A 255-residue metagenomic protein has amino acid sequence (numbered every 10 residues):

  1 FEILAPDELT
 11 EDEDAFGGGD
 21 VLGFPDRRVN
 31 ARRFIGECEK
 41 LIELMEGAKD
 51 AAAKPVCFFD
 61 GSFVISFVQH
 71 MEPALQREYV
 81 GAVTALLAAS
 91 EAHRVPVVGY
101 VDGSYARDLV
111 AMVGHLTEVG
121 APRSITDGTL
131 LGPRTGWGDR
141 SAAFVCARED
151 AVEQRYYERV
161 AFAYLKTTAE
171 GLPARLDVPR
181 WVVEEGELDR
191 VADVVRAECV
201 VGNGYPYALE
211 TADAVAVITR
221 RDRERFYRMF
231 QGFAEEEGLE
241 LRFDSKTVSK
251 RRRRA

Functional and structural regions predicted by a protein language model:
F1-R32: Compact, glycine/acidic-enriched structural inserts
E13-D14, C57-F59: Short hydrophobic/aromatic-rich motifs at helix boundaries and adjacent loops
D26-P55, G61-A255: Long, contiguous domain-sized segments
